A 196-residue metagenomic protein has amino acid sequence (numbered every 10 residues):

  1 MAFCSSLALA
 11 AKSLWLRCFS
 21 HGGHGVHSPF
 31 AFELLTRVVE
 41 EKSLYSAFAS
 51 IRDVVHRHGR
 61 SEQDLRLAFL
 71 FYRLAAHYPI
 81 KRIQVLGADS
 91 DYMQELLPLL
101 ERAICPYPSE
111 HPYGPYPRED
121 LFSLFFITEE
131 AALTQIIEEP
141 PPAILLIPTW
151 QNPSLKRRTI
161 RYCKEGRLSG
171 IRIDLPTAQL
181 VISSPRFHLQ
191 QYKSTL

Functional and structural regions predicted by a protein language model:
M1-L124, E130-P141, Q151-L196: A short alpha-helical cap/connector motif
L145-P148: Short beta-strand/loop segment that forms part of the nucleotide-sugar
